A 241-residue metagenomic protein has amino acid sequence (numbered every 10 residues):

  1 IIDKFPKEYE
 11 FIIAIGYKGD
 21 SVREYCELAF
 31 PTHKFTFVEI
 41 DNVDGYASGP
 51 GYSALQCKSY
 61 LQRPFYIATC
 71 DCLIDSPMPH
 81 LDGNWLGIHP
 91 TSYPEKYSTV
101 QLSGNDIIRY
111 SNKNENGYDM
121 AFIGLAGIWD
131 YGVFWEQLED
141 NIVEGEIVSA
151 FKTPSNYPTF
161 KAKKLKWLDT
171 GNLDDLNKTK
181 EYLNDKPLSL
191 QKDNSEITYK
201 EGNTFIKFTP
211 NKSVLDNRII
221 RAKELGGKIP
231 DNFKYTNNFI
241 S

Functional and structural regions predicted by a protein language model:
I1-V22: N-terminal glycine-rich phosphate-binding loop and ensuing alpha1 helix
E24-A29, R218: Short, aromatic/basic amphipathic alpha-helical patches
E27-G104: Conserved beta-loop-beta/alpha segment of the NTase-like Rossmann-fold superfamily that binds/positions NTPs
I74-I147: Conserved core of the sugar-phosphate nucleotidyltransferase
D119-S195, K200: Conserved alpha/beta core of the MobA/IspD/sugar-nucleotide pyrophosphorylase nucleotidyltransferase superfamily
F160-A162, D231-T236: Short beta-strand
Q191-R221, P230, N238: ATP-binding glycine-rich loop module of kinase domains
S241: A cross-family kinase active-site recognition segment
